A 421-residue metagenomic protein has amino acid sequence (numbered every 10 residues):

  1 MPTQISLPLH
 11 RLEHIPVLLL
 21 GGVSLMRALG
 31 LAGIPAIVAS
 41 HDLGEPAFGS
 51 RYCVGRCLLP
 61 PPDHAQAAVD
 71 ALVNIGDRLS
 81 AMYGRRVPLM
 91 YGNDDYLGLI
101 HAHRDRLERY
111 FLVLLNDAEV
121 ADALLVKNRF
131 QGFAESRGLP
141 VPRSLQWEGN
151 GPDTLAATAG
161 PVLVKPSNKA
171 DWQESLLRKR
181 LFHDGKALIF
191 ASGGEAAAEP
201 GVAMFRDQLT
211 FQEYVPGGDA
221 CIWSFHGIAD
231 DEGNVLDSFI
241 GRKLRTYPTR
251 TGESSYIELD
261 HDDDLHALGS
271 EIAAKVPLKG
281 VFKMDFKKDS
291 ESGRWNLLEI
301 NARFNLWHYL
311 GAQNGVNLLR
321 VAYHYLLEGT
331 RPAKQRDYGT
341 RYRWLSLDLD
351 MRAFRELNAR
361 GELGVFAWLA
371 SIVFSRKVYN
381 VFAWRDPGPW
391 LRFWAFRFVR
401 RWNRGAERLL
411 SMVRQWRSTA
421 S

Functional and structural regions predicted by a protein language model:
M1-N116, N150-D153, Y379, P387 (+1 more regions): ATP-binding N-terminal substructure of ATP-dependent carboxylate-amine bond-forming enzymes
Q4, H324-S421: Peripheral (often C-terminal) accessory segments that flank ATP-dependent C-N-forming ligase machineries
A39-E45, D94-Y96, N168, D231-V235 (+2 more regions): Short glycine-enriched loops at secondary-structure junctions
A121-T210, D231-E232, A267, T419-S421: Active-site nucleotide/adenylate-binding loops and adjacent lid/helix of ATP-dependent enzymes
P142, K279-M284, G329-D337: Acidic/polar loop patches that form or flank catalytic/metal-binding clefts of enzymes that bind anionic ligands
W172, L244-Y256, N301-G315: Glycine-rich phosphate/pyrophosphate-binding beta-alpha loops
F190-P248, D260-S270, K288, R294-N296: Phosphate-binding site of ATP-dependent enzymes
A274-Y309: Conserved metal-phosphate-binding beta-hairpin within the catalytic cores of diverse ATP-dependent phosphoryl-transfer
